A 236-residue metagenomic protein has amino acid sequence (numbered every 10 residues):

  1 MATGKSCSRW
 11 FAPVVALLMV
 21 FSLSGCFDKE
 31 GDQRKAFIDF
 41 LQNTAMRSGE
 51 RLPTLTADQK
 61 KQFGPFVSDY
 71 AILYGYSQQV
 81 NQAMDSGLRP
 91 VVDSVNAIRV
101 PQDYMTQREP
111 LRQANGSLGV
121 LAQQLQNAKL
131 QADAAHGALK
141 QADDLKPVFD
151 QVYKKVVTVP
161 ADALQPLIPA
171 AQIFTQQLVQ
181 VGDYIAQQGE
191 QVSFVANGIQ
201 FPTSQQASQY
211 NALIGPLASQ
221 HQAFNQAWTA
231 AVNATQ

Functional and structural regions predicted by a protein language model:
M1-C26: Sec-dependent bacterial lipoprotein signal peptides
C26-R108: Leu/Val/Ala/Ile-rich N-terminal alpha-helices, chiefly Sec-type signal peptides and the beginnings
A57, G64, I98, M105 (+6 more regions): Register-specific recognition of a single heptad position within extended alpha-helical repeats
S68, G75, Q176, Q180-D183 (+2 more regions): Extended, non-membrane alpha-helical segments enriched in charged/polar residues
Y70-L73, S77-V80, L118, L125 (+3 more regions): Amphipathic alpha-helical coiled-coil segments
M84, V91, A132, H136-L139 (+5 more regions): Leucine-rich amphipathic alpha-helices with coiled-coil/heptad-repeat character
V100, R108-Q200: Extended amphipathic alpha-helical interaction segments
Q191-Q236: A cross-kingdom marker for long, charged
